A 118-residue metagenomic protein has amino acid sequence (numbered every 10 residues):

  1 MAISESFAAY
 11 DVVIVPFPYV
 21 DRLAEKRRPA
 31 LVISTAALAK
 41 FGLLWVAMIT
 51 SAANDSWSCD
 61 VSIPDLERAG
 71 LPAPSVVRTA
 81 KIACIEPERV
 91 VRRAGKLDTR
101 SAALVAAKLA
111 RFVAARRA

Functional and structural regions predicted by a protein language model:
M1-A2: Short alpha-helix capping/helix-loop boundary micro-motifs
E5, E67-A118: C-terminal terminal-subdomain/extension
L23-K26, V32-D65: Compact nucleic-acid interaction/catalytic patches
A30-L31, V46, T79, V105: A structural motif
